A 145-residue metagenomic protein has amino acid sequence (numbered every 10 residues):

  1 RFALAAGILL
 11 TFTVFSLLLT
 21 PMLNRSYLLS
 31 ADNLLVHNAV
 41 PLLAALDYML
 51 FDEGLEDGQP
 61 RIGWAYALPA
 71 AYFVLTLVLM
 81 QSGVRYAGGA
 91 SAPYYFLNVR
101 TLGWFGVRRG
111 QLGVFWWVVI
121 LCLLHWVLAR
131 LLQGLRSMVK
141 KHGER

Functional and structural regions predicted by a protein language model:
R1-G7, G58-A67: Interfacial segments of alpha-helical transmembrane regions
A5-F15, V40, A44, P69-F73: Helical transmembrane-bundle signal
S16-S26: Juxtamembrane "helix-exit" motif on the non-cytosolic side of transmembrane helices
N24-V36, Q59-I62: Non-cytosolic membrane-interface motifs at loop->transmembrane helix junctions
A31-L42, V118-V119: Membrane-interface loop-to-helix entry segments
P41-D57: Alpha-helical transmembrane segments in multipass membrane proteins, preferentially the mid-helix core
G63-G83: Hydrophobic alpha-helical membrane-insertion segments
A87-G134: Membrane-interface transmembrane-helix boundary segments in multi-pass integral membrane proteins
